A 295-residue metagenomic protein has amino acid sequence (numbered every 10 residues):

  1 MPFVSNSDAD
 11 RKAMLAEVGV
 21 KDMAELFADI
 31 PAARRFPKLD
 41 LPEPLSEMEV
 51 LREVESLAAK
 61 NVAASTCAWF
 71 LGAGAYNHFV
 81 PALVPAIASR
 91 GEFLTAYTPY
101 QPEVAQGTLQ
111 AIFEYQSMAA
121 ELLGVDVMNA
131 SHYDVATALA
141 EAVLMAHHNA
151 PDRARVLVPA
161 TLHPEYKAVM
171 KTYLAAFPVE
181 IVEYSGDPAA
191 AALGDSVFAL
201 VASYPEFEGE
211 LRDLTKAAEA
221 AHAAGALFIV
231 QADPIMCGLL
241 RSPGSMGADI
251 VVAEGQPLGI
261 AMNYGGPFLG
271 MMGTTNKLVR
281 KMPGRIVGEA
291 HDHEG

Functional and structural regions predicted by a protein language model:
M1-F36: Compact, charge-rich alpha-helical regulatory domains located at protein termini
P2, T137-E294: Conserved PLP-enzyme active-site core in the AAT-like
D8, D29-P37, V62-T66, A150-D152 (+2 more regions): Short acidic (Asp/Glu) and glycine-rich catalytic loops that position anionic groups and cofactors
F36-E114: N-terminal entrance/gating region of PLP-dependent enzymes' catalytic architecture
A64-C67, N129-A130, P178-Y184: Flexible, glycine/charged-enriched surface loops at secondary-structure junctions
R90-P102, M118-V125, P151-A154, I181 (+1 more regions): Gly-rich Lys/Arg/Thr-decorated short loops/hinges at beta-loop-alpha junctions or inter-strand turns that position
Y100-V104, T108, E121-A140: Short loop-beta-helix segment that forms the pyridoxal 5′-phosphate
L109-A120, R241-A248: Acidic-glycine-rich active-site phosphate/pyrophosphate-binding loop
